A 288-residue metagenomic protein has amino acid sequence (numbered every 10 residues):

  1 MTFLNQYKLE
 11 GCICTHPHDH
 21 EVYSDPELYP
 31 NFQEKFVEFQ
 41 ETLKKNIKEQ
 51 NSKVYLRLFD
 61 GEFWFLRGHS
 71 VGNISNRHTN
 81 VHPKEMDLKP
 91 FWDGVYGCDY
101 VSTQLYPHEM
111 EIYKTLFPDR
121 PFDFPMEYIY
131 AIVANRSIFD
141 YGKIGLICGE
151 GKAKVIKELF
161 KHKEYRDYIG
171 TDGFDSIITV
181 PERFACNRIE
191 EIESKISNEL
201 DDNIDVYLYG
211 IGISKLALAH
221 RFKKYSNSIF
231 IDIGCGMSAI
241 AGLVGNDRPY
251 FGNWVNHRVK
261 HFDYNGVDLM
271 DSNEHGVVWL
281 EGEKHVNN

Functional and structural regions predicted by a protein language model:
M1-T171: Electropositive, gly/pro-rich neighborhoods at or near active sites that engage anionic ligands
E38-E41, K45, E85-K89, R188-E199 (+1 more regions): A short, acidic, amphipathic alpha-helical segment used as a generic capping/interface helix at domain edges
Y55, L146, F174-T179, F230: Conserved beta-strand scaffold positions in the cores of enzyme catalytic domains, especially in NTP/NDP-utilizing
D60-W64, Y106-E109, G151-K152, I213-K215 (+3 more regions): Short, solvent-exposed loop/turn segments at secondary-structure junctions
F124-A134, E191-D201, A217-Y225: Extended, folded domain segments that form the structural surfaces/walls around functional sites
L146-C148, I204-S214, L218, D232-G234: Glycine-rich anion-binding loop/nest that anchors nucleotide
Y165, I169-D205: A mid-sequence, solvent-exposed acidic-amphipathic segment
S214-N288: C-terminal functional extensions of proteins
